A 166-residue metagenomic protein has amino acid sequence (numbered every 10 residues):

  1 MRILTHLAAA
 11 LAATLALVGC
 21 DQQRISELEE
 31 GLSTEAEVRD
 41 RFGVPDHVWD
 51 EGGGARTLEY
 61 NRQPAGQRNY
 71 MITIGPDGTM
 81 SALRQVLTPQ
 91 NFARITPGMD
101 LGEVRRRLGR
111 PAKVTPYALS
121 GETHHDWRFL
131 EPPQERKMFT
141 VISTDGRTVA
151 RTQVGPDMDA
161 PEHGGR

Functional and structural regions predicted by a protein language model:
M1-V18: Sec-dependent bacterial lipoprotein signal peptides
C20-R166: Residues within mature, well-folded domains
